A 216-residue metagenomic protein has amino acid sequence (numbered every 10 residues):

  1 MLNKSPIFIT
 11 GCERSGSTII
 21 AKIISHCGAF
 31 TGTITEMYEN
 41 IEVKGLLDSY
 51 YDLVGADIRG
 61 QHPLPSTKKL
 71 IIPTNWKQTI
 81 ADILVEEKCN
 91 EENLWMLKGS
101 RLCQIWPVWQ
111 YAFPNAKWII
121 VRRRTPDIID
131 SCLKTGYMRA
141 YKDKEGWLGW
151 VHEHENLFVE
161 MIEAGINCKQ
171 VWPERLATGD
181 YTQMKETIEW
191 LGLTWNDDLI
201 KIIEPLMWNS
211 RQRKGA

Functional and structural regions predicted by a protein language model:
M1, G45-L46, N156, W190-G192 (+2 more regions): Acidic/proline-rich low-complexity IDRs
M1-T79, N209-S210, A216: PAPS-dependent sulfotransferase catalytic core
S17, R101, T125-P126, K214-A216: Sequence-pattern detector for short linear motifs and compositional/periodic biases rather than a specific fold
I24, A29-F30, Y137, T178 (+1 more regions): Alpha-helix termini
G32-E36, K144, L191-I203: Short, surface-exposed acidic
E36-N40, R122-P126, L199-K201: A short, structured active-site edge motif that brings together acidic residues
K77, A81-N196: PAPS-dependent sulfotransferase catalytic domain
D197-A216: C-terminal accessory extensions appended to soluble enzyme cores
